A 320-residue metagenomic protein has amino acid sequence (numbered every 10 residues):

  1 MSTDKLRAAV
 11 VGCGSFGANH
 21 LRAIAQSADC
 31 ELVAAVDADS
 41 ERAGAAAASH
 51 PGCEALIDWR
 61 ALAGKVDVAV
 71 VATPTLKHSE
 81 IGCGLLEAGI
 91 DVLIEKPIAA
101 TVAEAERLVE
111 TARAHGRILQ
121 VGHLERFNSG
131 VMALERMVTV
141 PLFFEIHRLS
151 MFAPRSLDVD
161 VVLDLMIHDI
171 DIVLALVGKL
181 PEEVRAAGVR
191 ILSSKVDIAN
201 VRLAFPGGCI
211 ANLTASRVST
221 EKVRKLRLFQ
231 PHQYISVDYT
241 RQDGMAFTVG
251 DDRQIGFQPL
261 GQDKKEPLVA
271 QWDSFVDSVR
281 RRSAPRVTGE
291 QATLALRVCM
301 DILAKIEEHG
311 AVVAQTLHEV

Functional and structural regions predicted by a protein language model:
M1-H50, V173: N-terminal Rossmann-like dinucleotide-binding module
M1-S2, V68-V71, D277-V320: C-terminal helix-rich "cap/oligomerization" subdomain common to oxidoreductases
N19, P259-D273, V287: Active-site loop of classical SDR/Rossmann-like NAD(P)-dependent oxidoreductases, centered on the catalytic Tyr-X3-Lys
H20, H50-L108: Beta-loop-alpha module in the N-terminal Rossmann-like domain of NAD(P)-dependent dehydrogenases, especially those
I94, L119-V121, V237: Hydrophobic residues in well-ordered beta-strands that form the structural core
A99-S156: A contiguous active-site-proximal alpha/beta segment in oxidoreductase catalytic domains
G122-S129, F152-P181, Q291-A292: Mid-domain beta-loop-alpha active-site segment that forms a flexible, acidic cofactor/metal-binding surface
I170-D243, V269-A284, H318-V320: Contiguous beta-strand/loop segments that form the cofactor/metal-binding neighborhood of enzyme cores
